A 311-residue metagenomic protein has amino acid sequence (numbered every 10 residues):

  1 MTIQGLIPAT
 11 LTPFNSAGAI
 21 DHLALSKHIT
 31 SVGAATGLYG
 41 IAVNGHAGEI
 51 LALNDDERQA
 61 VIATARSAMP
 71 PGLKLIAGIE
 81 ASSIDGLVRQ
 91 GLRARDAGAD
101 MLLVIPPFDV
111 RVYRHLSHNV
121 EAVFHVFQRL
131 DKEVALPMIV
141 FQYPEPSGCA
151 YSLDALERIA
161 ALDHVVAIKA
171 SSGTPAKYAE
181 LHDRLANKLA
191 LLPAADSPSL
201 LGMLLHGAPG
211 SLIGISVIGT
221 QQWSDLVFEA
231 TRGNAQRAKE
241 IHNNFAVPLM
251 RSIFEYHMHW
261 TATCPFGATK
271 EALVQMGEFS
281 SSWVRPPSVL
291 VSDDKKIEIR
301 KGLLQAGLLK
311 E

Functional and structural regions predicted by a protein language model:
T2, I7-T10, S31-L38, L205 (+1 more regions): C-terminal alpha-helical cap/extension of soluble enzyme domains
T2-A150, L309: Active-site beta->alpha loop and helix N-cap motifs at the rims of alpha/beta catalytic domains
A35, A60, T64-A68, R93 (+9 more regions): Alpha-helical structural signal in soluble globular domains
I62, L87, F127, Y178 (+3 more regions): A general structural signal for well-ordered alpha-helical segments in protein cores
A81-D85, S172-G173, M250-R251, H259: Active-site glycine- and acidic-residue-rich loops that bind and position anionic ligands or nucleotide-like cofactors
K132-E133, P144-F254: Catalytic alpha/beta core domains of metabolic enzymes, predominantly
